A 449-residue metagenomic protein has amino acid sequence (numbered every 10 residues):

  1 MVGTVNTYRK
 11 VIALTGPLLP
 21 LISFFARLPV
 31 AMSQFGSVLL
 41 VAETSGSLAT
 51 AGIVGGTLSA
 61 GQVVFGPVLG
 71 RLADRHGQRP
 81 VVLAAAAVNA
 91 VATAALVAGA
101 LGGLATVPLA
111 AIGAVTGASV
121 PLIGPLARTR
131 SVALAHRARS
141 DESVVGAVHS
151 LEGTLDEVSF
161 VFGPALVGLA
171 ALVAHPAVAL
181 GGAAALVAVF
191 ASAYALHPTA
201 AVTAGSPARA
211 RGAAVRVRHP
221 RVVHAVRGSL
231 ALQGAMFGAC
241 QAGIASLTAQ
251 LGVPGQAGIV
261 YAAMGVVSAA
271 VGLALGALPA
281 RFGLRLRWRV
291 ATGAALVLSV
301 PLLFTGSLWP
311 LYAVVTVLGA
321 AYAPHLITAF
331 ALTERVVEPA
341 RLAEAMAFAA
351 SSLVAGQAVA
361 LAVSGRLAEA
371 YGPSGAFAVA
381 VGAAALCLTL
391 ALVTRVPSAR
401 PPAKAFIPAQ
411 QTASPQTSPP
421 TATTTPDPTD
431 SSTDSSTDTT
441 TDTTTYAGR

Functional and structural regions predicted by a protein language model:
V2-G66, A213, V217-A262: Helix-loop boundary and gating motifs at the non-cytosolic
S37, P121-R137, I244, P324-V337: Intracellular juxtamembrane helix-capping segments at the cytosolic ends of symmetry-related transmembrane helices
L48-A49, A138-G153, P254-G258, P339-A349: Loop-to-transmembrane helix entry/capping segments in MFS-fold secondary transporters and related SLC/MFSD carriers
V64-Q78, A171, A270-R285, A368: Helix-to-loop junctions at the C-terminal end of transmembrane segments in multipass secondary transporters
A87-L104, A195, A294-G306: C-terminal ends and interior cores of transmembrane alpha-helices in multi-pass membrane transporters/permeases
I112-V158: Cytoplasmic helix-loop-helix junction between adjacent transmembrane helices in 12-TM secondary transporters
L286-A329: C-terminal transmembrane helical hairpin of 12-TM major facilitator-type secondary transporters
A340-Y371: A late C-terminal transmembrane helix in Major Facilitator Superfamily
